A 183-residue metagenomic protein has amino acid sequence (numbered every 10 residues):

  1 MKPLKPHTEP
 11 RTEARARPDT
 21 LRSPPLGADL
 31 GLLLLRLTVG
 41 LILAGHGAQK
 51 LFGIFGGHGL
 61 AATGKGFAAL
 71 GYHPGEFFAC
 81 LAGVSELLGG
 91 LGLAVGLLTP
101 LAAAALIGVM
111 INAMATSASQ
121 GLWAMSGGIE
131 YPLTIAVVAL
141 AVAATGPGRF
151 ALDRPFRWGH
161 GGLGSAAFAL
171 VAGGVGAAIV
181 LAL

Functional and structural regions predicted by a protein language model:
M1-K50, L98-L183: Extended, low-polarity transmembrane helix blocks
T8-T12, H58, G64, L88: Generic signature of intrinsically disordered, low-complexity, basic-rich segments and short cationic peptides
I42-A82, V109, T116, Q120: Solvent-exposed, well-ordered loop and adjacent helix/strand elements within mature globular domains that form
G56, A69-L70, S85, G89-G90 (+3 more regions): Charge-rich, low-complexity amphipathic helices in intrinsically disordered tails/linkers adjacent to domains
P74-T116: Helix-adjacent hinge/juxtasegments
